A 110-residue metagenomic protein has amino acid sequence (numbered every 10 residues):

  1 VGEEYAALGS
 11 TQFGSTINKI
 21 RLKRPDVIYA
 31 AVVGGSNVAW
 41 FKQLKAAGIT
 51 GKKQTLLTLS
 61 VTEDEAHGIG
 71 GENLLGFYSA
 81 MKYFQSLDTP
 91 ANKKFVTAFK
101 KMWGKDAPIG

Functional and structural regions predicted by a protein language model:
V1-A47, Q85-K94: Extracellular/periplasmic Venus flytrap/periplasmic-binding protein
L44-G110: Extracellular/periplasmic periplasmic-binding protein-like sensory domains
